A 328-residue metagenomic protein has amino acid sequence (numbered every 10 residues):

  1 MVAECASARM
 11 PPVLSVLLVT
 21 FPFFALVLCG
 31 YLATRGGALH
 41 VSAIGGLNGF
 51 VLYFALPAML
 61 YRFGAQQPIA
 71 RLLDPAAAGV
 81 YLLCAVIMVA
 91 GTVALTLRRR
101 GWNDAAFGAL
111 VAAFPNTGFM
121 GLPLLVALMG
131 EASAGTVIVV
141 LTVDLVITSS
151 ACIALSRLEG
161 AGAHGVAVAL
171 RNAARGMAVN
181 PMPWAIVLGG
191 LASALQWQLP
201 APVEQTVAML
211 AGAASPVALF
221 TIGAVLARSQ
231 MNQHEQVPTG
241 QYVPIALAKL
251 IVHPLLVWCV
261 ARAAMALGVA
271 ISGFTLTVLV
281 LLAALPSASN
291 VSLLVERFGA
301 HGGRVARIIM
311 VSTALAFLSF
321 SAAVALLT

Functional and structural regions predicted by a protein language model:
M1-T328: Alpha-helical transmembrane segments of multi-pass small-molecule/ion transporters
